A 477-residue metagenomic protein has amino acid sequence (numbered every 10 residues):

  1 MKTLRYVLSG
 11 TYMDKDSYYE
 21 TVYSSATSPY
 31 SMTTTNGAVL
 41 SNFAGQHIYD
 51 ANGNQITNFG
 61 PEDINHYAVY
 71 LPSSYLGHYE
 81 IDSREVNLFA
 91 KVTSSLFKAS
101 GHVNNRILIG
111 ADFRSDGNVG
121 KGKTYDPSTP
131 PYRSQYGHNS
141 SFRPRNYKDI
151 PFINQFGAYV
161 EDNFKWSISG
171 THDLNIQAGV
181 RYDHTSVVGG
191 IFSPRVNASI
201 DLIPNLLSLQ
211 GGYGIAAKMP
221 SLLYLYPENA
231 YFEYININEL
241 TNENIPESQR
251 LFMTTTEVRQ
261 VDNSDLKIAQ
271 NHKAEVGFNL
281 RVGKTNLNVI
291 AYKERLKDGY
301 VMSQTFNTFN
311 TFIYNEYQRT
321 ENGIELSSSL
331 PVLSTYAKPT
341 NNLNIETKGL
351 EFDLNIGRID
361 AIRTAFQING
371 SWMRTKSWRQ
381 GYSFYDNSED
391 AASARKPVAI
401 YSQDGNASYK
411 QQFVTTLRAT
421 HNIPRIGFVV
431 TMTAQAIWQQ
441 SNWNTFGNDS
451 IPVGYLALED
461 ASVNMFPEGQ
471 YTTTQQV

Functional and structural regions predicted by a protein language model:
M1, Y147-P151, A216-L296, E316-G323 (+2 more regions): Outer-membrane beta-barrel signature, preferentially recognizing the C-terminal barrel domain of Gram-negative
M1-K2, L88-S94, A158-F164, V196-L202 (+5 more regions): Residues on the lipid-exposed face of transmembrane beta-strands in outer-membrane beta-barrel proteins
K2-R5, S95-R106, W166-L174, L202-S208 (+4 more regions): Short loop/turn motifs that connect adjacent beta-strands in outer-membrane beta-barrel proteins
Y12-D16, F113-V119, F156, V180-S186 (+10 more regions): Transmembrane beta-strands of outer-membrane beta-barrel pores
V22-T33, G37-V39, G120-R133, S193-N197 (+4 more regions): Flexible, surface-exposed loop regions and adjacent strand-edge segments of Gram-negative outer-membrane beta-barrel
T35-L174, L225, R395-G405, N448: Outer-membrane beta-barrel transmembrane domain signature of Gram-negative proteins, especially the mid-to-C-terminal
N54, Y67-G77, N139-N146, Q177-R181 (+5 more regions): Extracytoplasmic loops and strand-loop junctions of Gram-negative outer membrane beta-barrel proteins
S167-T171, K293-L296, Y300, F312-G447: Gram-negative outer-membrane beta-barrel transporters
